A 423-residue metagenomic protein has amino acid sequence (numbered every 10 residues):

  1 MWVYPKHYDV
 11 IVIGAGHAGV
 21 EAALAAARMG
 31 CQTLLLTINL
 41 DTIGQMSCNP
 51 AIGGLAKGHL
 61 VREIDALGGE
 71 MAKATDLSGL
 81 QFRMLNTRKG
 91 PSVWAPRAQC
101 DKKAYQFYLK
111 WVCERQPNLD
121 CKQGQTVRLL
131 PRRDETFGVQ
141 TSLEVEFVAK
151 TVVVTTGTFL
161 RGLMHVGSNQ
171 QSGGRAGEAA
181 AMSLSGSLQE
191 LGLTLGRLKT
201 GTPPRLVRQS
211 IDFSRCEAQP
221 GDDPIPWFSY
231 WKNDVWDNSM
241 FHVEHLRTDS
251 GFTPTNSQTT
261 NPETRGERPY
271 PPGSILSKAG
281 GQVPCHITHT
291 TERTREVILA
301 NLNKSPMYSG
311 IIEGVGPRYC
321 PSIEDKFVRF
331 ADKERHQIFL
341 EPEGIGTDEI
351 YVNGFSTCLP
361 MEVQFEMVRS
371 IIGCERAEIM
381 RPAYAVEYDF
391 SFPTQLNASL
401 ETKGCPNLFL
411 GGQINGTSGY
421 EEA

Functional and structural regions predicted by a protein language model:
Y4-A18: Beta1/beta-strand and adjacent pyrophosphate-binding region of the FAD-binding site in flavoprotein oxidoreductases
P5-H7, L24-R128, L143, T155-R175 (+7 more regions): Conserved N-terminal/central alpha/beta ligand/cofactor-binding core
I13, E146-G157: Short hydrophobic core segments
L77-W111, G196-P406: Mobile, glycine/GP-rich and aromatic-enriched active-site lid/loop segments adjacent to catalytic centers
L130-E146: Conserved beta-strand-loop-beta-strand element in the redox core of flavoprotein oxidoreductases
V153, L188, M367, A423: Short strand-loop-helix active-site module centered on a catalytic nucleophile
Q413-E422: Glycine-rich phosphate/pyrophosphate-binding beta-alpha loops
